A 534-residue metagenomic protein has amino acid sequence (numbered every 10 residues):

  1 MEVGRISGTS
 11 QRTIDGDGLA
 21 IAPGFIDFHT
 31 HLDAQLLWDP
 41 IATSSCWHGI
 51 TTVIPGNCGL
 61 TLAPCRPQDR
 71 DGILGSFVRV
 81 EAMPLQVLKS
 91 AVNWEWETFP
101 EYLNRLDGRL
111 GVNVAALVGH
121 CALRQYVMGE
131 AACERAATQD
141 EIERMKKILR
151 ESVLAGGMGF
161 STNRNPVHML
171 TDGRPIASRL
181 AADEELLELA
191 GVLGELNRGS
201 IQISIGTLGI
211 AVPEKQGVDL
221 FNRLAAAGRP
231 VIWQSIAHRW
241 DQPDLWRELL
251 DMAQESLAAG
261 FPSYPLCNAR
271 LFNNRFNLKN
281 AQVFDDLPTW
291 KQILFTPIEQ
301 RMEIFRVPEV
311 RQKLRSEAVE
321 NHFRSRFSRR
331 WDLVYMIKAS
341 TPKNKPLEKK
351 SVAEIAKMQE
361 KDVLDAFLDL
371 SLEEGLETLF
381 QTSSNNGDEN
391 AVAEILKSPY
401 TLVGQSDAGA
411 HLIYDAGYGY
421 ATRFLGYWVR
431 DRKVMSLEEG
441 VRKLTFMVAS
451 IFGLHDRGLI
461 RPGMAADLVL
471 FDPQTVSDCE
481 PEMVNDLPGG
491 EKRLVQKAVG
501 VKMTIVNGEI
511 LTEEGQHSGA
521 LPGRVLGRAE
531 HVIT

Functional and structural regions predicted by a protein language model:
M1-G24: Histidine-rich, glycine-flanked metal-binding segment
R5-I6, C58-G59, N165, G206 (+2 more regions): Short, ordered loop/turn segments at secondary-structure junctions
G18, H29, G49, V114 (+9 more regions): Divalent metal-coordination and catalytic microenvironments
A20-S44: Di-metal (Zn2+ and/or Mg2+/Mn2+) metal-binding site signature of metallo-dependent hydrolases with the MBL/beta-CASP
W38-G159, E195-L196: Divalent-metal coordination cores built from histidine and acidic residues
Y102, L106, L110-N113, L117-R124 (+6 more regions): Active-site neighborhoods of metal-dependent hydrolases
L379-N386, V392, S436-V441, A449-M483: Acidic, glycine-enriched loop/beta-strand segments at the rims of small-molecule binding/catalytic pockets
E394-T401, Y418-Y420, L470-R524: C-terminal cap of metal-dependent C-N hydrolases
